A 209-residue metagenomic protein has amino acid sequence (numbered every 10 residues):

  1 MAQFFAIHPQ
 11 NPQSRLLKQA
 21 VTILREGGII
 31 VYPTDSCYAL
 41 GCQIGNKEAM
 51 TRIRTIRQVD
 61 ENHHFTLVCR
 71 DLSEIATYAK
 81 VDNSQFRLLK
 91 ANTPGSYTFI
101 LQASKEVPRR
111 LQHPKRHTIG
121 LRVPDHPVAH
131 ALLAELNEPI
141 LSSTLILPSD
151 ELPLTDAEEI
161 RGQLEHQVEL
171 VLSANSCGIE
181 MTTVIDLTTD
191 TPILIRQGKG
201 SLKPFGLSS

Functional and structural regions predicted by a protein language model:
M1-S209: Active-site-adjacent structural elements in enzyme catalytic cores
